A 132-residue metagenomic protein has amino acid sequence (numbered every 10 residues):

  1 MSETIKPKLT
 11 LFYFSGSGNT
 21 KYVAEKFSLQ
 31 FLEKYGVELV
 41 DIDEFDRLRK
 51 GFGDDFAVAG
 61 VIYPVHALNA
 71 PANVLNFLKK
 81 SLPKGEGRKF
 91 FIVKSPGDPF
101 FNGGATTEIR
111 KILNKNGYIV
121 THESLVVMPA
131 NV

Functional and structural regions predicted by a protein language model:
M1-T10, S17-V23, L29-E44, L48-V132: FMN-binding flavodoxin-like domain, especially the glycine-rich phosphate-binding loop
